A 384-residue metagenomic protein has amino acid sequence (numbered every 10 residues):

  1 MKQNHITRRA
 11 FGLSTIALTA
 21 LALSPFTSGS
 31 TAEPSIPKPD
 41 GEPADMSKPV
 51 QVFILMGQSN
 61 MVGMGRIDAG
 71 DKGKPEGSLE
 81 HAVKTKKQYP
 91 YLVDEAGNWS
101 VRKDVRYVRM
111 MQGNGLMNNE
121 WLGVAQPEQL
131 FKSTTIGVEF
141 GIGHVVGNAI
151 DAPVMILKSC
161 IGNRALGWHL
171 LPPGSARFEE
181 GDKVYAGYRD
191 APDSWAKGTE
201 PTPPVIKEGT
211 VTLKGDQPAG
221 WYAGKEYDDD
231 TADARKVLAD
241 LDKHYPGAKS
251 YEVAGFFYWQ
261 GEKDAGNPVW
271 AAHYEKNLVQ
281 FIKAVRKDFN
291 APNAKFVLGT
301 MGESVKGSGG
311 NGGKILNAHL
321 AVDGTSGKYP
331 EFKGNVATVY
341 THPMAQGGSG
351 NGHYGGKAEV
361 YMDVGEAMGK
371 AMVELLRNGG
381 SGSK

Functional and structural regions predicted by a protein language model:
M1, T7-R8, V108, S383: Short, intrinsically disordered low-complexity segments
M1-K2, N351: Short, flexible active-site loop motifs that bind/organize anionic cofactors or intermediates
K2-L18: N-terminal secretory signal peptides and thylakoid transit peptides that target proteins across membranes
K2-Q3, T27, N163-W168: Compositionally biased, low-complexity segments enriched in small residues
T19-P25: Hydrophobic h-region of N-terminal signal peptides that target proteins for export in Gram-negative bacteria
F26-P34: Signal peptide processing junction and immediate N-terminal pro/mature segment of secreted/exported proteins
E33-K384: Cell-envelope and extracellular/periplasmic
